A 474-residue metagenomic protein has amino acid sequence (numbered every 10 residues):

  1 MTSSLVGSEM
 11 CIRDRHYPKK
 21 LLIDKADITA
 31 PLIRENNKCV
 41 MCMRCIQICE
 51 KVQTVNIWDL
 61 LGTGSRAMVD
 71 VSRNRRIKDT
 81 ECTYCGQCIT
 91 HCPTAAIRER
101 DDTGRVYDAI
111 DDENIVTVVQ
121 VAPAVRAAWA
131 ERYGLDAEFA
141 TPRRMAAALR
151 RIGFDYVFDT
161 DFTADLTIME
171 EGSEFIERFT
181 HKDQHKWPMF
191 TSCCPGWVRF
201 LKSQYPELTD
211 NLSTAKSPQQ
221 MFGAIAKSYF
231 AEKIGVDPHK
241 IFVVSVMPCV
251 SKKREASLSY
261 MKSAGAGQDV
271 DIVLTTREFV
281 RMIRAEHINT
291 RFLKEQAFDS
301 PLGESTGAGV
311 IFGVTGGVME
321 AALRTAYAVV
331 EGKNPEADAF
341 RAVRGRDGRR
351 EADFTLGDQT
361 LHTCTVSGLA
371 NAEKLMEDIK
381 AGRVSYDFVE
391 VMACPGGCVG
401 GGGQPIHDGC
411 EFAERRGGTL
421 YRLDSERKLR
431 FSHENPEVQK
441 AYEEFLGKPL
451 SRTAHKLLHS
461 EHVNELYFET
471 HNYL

Functional and structural regions predicted by a protein language model:
M1-G7, I12: Single conserved hydrophobic/aromatic residue that forms the stacking wall/gate of nucleotide- or nucleobase-binding
H16-Y17, I33-M68, E81-R105: Iron-sulfur cluster-binding cysteine motifs and their immediate structural context in ferredoxin-like electron-transfer
K20-A30, A67-S72: Sequence context of c-type cytochrome heme-c attachment sites
T54, T63-G64, N74, A124 (+2 more regions): Short, ordered loop/turn segments at secondary-structure junctions
M68-T83, K216: Aromatic/His-enriched, Gly/Pro-containing loop or helix-boundary segments that lie immediately adjacent to catalytic
E99-L474: Iron-sulfur-associated redox domains of electron-transfer enzymes in respiratory and anaerobic energy metabolism
